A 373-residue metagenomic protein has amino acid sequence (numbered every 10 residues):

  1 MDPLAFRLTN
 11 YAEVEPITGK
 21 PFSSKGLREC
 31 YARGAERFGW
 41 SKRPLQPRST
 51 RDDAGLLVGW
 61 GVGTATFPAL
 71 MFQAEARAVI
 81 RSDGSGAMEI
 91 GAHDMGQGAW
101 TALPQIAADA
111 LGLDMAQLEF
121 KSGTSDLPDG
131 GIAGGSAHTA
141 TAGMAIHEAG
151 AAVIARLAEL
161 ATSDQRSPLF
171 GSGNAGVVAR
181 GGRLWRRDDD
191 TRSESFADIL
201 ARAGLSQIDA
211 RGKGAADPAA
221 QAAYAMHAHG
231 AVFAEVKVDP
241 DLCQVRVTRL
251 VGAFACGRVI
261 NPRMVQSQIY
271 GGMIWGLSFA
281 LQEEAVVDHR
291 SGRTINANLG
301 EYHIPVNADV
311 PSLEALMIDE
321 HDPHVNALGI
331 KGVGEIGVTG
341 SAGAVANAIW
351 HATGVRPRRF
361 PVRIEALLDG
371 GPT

Functional and structural regions predicted by a protein language model:
M1-G55, W60-G63, I106-T373: C-terminal catalytic domains of large/alpha subunits in multi-subunit enzymes
G59-I90, Q97: Conserved beta-alpha junction segments in alpha/beta enzyme cores
P68-L70, G84, D94, L242 (+2 more regions): Residues that cap or initiate secondary-structure elements
M88-G91, I330-G332: A short, structure-level motif marking secondary-structure boundaries and short turns
D94-G98, I336: Residue-level marker of alpha-helix boundaries and capping positions
A99-I106: Thiamine diphosphate
